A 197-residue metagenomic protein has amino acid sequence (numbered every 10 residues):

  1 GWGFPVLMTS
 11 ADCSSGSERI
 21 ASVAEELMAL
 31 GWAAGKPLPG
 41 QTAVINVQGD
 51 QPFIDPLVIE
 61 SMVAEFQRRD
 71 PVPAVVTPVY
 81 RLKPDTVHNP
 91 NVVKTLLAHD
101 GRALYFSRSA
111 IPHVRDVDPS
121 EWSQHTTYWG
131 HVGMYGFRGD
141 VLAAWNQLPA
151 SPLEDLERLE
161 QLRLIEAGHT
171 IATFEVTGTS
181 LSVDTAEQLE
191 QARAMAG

Functional and structural regions predicted by a protein language model:
G1-V47, F53-A64: Short phosphate-binding loop-to-helix
V6, S10-D12, V44, V58-V63 (+5 more regions): Structured catalytic cores of enzymes that bind and process phosphorylated ligands/cofactors
D12-G16, P84, S180-S182: A short acidic, often aromatic-flanked loop/helix-cap motif at beta-alpha or helix-coil junctions that lines enzyme
N46-Q48, P78-V79: Short beta-strand segments
I54-L148: Conserved core of the sugar-phosphate nucleotidyltransferase
W122-G197: Conserved alpha/beta core of the MobA/IspD/sugar-nucleotide pyrophosphorylase nucleotidyltransferase superfamily
